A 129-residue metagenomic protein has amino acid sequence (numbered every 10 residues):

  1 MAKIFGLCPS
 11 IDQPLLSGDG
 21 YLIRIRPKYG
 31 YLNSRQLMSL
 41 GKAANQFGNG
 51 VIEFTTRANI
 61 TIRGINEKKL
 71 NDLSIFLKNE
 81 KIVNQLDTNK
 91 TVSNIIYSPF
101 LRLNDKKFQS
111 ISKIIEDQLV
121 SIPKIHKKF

Functional and structural regions predicted by a protein language model:
A2-L15, I82-Q85, P123: Intrinsic, low-complexity N-terminal interaction/targeting segments
S17-D19: A short, polar/charged loop/turn motif at coil->beta-strand junctions and beta-hairpin connectors
Y21-F129: Small-residue-enriched alpha-helical segments and adjacent helix-cap loops that form tight helix-helix packing
